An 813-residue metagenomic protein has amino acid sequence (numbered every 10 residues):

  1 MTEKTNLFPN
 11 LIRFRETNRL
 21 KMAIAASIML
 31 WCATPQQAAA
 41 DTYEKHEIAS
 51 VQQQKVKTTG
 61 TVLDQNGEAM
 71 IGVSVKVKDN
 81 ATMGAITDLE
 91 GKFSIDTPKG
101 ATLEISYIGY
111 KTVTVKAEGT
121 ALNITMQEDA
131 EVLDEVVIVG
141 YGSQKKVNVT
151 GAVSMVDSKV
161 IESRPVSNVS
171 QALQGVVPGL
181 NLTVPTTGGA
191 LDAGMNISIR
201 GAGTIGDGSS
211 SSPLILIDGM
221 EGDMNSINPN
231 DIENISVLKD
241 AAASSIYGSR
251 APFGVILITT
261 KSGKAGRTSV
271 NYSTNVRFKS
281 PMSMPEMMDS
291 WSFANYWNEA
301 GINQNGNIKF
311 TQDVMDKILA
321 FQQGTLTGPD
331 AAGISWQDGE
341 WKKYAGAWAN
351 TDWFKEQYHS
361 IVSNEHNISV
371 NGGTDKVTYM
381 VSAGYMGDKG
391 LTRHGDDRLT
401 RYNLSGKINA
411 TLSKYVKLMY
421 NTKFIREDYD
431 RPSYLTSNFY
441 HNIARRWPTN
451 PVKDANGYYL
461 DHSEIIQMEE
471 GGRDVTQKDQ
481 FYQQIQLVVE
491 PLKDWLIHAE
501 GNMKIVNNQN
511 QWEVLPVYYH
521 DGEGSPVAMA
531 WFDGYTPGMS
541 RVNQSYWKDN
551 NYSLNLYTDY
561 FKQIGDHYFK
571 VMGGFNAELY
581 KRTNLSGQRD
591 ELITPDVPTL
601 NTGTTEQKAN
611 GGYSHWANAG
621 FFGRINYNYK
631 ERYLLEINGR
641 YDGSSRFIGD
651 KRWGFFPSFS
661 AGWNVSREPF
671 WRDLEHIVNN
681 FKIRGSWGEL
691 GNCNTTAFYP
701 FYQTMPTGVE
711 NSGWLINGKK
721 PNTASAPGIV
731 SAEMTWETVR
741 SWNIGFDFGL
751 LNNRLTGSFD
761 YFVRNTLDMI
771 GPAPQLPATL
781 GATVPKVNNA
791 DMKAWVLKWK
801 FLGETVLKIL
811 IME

Functional and structural regions predicted by a protein language model:
M1-L404, K417-M419, Y482: Short, small/polar-rich motifs associated with maturation and membrane association, primarily at protein termini
S94-I95, Y110, E118, G206 (+8 more regions): Short, intrinsically disordered/low-complexity patches at protein termini and at juxtamembrane boundaries
T97-L103, V115-I124, D218-I232, D428-M468 (+3 more regions): Generic structural signal for short, solvent-exposed loop/turn connectors between secondary structure elements
I161, S211-S212, K407-R426, L460-V514 (+1 more regions): Extracellular/periplasmic, surface-exposed regions of secreted and cell-surface proteins
S163-P165, T183, N196-S198, I205 (+6 more regions): Localized chelating/binding microdomains that coordinate divalent metal ions or stabilize phosphate-bearing
I232, A383-Y385, V517-G534, Q775-L776: A short glycine/small-residue-enriched secondary-structure motif
P285, S290-I334, L418, K423-Y459 (+4 more regions): A surface-exposed, glycine/aromatic-enriched loop/edge motif typical of exported proteins
I368-G372, V452, K562: Short acidic-hydrophobic surface loop/beta-edge motif
